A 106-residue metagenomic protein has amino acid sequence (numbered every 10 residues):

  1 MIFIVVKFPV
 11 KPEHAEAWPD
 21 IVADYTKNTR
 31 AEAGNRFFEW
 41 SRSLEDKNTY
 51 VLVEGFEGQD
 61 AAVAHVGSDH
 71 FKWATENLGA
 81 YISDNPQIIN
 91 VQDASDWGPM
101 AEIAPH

Functional and structural regions predicted by a protein language model:
M1-I2, A17, A33-N35: Short, flexible segments with low predicted structural confidence
I2-P9, E39-V66: Short, well-ordered beta-strand segments in beta-rich or mixed alpha/beta enzyme and ligand-binding folds
I4-K7, A61-T75, D96-H106: Short, surface-exposed, charge-dense and proline/glycine-enriched linear segments
P9-W18: Short, surface-exposed ligand-recognition loops at beta-strand->loop->(often short) alpha-helix junctions that present
D24-F37, G55-N90: An amphipathic, aromatic/His-enriched active-site/gating alpha helix that lines ligand/cofactor pockets
S41-N48, E76-H106: Glycine-rich beta-strand-turn "strand-cap" elements at beta-sheet edges
